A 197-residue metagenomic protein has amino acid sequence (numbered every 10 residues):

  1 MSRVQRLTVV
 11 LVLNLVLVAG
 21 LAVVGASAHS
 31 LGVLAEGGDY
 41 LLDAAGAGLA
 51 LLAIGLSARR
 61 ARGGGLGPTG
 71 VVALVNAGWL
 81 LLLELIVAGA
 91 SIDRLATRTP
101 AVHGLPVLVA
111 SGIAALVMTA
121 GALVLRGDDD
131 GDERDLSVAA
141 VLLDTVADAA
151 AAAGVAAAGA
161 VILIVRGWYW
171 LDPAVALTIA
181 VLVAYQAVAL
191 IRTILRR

Functional and structural regions predicted by a protein language model:
M1-V16: Topogenic membrane-insertion module of multi-pass membrane proteins
S2, V24-S27, I164: Flexible interhelical turns and helix-capping residues at alpha-helix boundaries within structured domains
Q5, G32-G38, L42, G46-R197: Alpha-helical transmembrane segments and adjacent TM-loop junctions that form the membrane-embedded core of multi-pass
N14, G20-V24: Signature of the first transmembrane helix
V23-A35: Short, hydrophobic transmembrane alpha-helix segments
